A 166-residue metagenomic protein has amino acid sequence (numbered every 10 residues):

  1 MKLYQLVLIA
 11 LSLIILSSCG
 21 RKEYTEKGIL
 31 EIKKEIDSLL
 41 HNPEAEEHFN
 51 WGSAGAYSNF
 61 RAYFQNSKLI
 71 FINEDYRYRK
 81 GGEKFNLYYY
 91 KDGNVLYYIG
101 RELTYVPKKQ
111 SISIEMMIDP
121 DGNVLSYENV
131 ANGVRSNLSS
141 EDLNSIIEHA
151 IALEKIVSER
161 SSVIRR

Functional and structural regions predicted by a protein language model:
M1-V7: Bacterial N-terminal signal peptides that target proteins for export
L8-L13: Hydrophobic alpha-helical targeting segments used for export or membrane insertion
I15-S18: C-terminal motif of bacterial Sec signal peptides marking the signal peptidase cleavage site
G20-K22: Bacterial signal peptide processing site
Y24-R166: Extended, compositionally biased repeat/scaffold regions that form elongated interaction surfaces
